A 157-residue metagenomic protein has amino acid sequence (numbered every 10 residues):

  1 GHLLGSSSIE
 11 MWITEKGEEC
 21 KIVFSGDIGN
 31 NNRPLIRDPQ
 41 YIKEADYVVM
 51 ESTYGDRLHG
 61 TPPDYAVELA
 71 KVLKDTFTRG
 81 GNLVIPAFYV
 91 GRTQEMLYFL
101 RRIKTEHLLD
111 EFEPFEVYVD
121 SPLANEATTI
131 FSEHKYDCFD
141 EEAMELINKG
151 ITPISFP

Functional and structural regions predicted by a protein language model:
G1-E95, R101-F112: His/Asp/Glu-rich metal-coordinating catalytic cores of metallo-dependent phosphodiesterases/hydrolases acting on
V72-P157: Hard-cation-handling environments
